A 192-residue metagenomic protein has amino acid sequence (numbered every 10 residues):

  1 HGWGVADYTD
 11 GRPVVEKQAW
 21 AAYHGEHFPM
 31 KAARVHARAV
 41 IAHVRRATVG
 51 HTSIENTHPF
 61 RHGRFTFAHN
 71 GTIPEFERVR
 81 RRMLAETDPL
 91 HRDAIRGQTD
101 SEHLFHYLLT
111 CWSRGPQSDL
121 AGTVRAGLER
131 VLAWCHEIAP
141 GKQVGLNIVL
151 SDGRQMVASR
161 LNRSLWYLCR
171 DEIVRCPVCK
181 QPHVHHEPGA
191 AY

Functional and structural regions predicted by a protein language model:
H1-H69, P74-Y192: Conserved short alpha-helical segments that host acidic/polar catalytic motifs at enzyme active sites
